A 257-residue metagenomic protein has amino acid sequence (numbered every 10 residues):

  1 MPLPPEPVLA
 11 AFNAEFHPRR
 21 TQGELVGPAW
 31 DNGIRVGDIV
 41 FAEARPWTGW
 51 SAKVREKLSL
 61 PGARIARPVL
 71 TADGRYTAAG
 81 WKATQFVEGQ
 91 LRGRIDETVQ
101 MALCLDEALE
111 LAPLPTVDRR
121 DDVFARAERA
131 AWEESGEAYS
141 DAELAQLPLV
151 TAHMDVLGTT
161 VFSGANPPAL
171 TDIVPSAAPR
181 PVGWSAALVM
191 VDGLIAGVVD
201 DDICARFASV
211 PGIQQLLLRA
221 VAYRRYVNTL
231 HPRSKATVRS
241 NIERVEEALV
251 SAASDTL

Functional and structural regions predicted by a protein language model:
P2-H17, V40-G80, E88-A108: A conserved alpha-helical element in kinase catalytic cores
P4-E6, V227-L257: ATP/Mg2+ or Mg2+-diphosphate-binding catalytic cores that bind nucleotide phosphates or diphosphates via glycine-rich
N13-G27: Short secondary-structure junctions
A29-R35, F41-E43, P68, Y139-R180: Active-site acidic catalytic loop and adjacent metal/ATP-binding pocket of ATP-dependent phosphoryl transfer enzymes
R55, V87-R126, E134-T151: Conserved kinase catalytic-core helix
D73-I95, E107-L114, R126-E133, A222-R239: A glycine-centered beta->alpha junction motif in the catalytic cores of kinase/phosphotransferase enzymes
S163-G212: Active-site Asp-x-Gly
S209-N228: C-terminal structured domain segments
